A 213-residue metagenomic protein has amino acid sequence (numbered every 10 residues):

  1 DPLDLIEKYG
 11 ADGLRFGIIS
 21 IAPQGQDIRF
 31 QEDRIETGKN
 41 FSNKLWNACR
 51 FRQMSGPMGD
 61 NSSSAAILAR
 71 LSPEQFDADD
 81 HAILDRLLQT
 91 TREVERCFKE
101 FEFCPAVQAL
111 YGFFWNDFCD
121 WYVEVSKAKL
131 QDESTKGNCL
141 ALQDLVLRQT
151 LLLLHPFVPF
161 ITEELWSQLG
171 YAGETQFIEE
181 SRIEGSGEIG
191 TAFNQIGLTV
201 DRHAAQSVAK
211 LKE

Functional and structural regions predicted by a protein language model:
D1-F76, G173, F177: Catalytic adenosine-cofactor/nucleotide-binding cores of aminoacyl-tRNA synthetases and other
I6-E7, F98, L130: Hydrophobic residues in alpha-helical segments
D12-F16, A82-Q89, F113, D117: Generic alpha-helical secondary structure signal
G13-I21, C49, L110-F114, Y122 (+2 more regions): Short alpha-helical scaffolding segments that buttress acidic/His motifs in well-ordered protein cores
I19, G59-E95, V123-E213: Acidic, turn-prone loop/beta-hairpin segments
F30-D33, A109-L110, N138-C139, W166-Q168: Composition- and surface-driven signal marking solvent-exposed, interaction-prone regions in large proteins
L45, F118, P159: Residue-level signal for inorganic ion chemistry
F98-P105: Short helix-adjacent coil turns
